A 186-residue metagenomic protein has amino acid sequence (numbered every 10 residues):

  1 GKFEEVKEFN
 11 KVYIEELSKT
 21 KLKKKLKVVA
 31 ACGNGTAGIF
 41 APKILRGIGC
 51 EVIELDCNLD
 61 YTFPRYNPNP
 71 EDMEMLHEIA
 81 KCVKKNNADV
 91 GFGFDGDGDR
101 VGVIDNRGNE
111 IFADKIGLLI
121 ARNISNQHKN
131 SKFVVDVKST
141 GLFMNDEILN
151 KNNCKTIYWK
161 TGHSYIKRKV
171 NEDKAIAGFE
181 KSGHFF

Functional and structural regions predicted by a protein language model:
G1-K84: Gly/Ser/Thr-enriched, mixed-charge loops and adjacent short helices that form phosphate/oxyanion-binding elements
G1-T20, R107-F179, F185-F186: Proline/glycine-rich low-complexity loops and linkers
L17, A31, L76-I79, F92 (+4 more regions): Buried hydrophobic positions in well-ordered alpha/beta secondary-structure cores of metabolic enzymes
C32, D56-L59, D105, V137 (+1 more regions): Short, structured patches in soluble enzyme cores that scaffold and shape functional sites
G33-G38, G98-D99, S139-G141: Gly/Ser/Thr-rich loops at beta-strand to alpha-helix junctions that form or flank small-molecule/cofactor-binding
I39-I44, P64-N67, V101-N106, M144-L149 (+1 more regions): Short acidic, glycine/serine/threonine-rich loops at helix termini
D89-V90, I176: Short, Asp-centered acidic motifs that coordinate Mg2+ and/or phosphate in catalytic or ligand-binding sites
